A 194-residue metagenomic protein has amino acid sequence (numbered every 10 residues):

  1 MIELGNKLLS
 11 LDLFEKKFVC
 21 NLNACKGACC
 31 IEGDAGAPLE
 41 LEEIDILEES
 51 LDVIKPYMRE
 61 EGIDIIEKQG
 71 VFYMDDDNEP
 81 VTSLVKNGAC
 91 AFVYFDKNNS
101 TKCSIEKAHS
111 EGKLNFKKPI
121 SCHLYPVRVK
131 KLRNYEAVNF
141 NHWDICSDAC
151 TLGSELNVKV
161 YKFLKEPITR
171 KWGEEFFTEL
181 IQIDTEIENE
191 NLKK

Functional and structural regions predicted by a protein language model:
M1-K194: Short loop/turn segments that flank or connect secondary-structure elements
